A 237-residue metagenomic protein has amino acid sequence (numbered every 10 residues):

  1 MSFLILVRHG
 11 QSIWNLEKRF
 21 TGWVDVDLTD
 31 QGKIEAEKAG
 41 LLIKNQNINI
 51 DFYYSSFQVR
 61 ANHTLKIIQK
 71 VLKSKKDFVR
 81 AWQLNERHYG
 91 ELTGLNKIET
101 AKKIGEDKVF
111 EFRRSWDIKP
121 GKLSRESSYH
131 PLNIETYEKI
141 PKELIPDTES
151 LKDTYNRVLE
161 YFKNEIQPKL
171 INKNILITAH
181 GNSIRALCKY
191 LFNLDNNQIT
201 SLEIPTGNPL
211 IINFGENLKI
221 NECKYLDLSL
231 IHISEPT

Functional and structural regions predicted by a protein language model:
L4, N62, K70, I145 (+1 more regions): Active-site-adjacent alpha-helix immediately C-terminal to a catalytic or transition-state-stabilizing loop
H9, Q83, H180: Active-site glycine-centered loops adjacent to acidic/histidine catalytic or metal-binding residues that shape
Q11-V26: Glycine-rich N-terminal loop/short-helix segment of MobA-like nucleotidyltransferase
G22-K38: Short catalytic helix/loop segments, enriched in acidic residues and glycine and frequently bearing histidine
T29, K33, Y54, Q58 (+2 more regions): Amphipathic, non-transmembrane alpha-helical scaffold segments
A39-P131, Y137-K139, K189-I211: Phosphate-coordination/substrate-recognition cap region in phosphate-metabolizing enzymes
S229-T237: Residue-level detector of conserved catalytic or cofactor/ligand-binding positions in enzyme active sites
